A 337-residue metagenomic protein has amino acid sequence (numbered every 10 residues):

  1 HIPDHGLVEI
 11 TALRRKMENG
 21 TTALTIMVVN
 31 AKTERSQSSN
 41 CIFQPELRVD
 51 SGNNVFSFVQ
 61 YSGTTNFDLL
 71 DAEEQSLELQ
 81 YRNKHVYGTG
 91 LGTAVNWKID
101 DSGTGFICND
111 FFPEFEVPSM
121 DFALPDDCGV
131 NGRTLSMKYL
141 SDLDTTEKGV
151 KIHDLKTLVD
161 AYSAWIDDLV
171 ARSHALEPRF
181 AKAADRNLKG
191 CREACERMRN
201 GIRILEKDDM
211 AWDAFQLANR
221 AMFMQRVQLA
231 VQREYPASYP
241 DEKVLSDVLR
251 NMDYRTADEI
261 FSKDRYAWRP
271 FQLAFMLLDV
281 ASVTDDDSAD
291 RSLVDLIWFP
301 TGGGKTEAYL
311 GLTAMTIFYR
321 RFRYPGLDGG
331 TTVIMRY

Functional and structural regions predicted by a protein language model:
H1-Y337: N-terminal helicase ATP-binding lobe
